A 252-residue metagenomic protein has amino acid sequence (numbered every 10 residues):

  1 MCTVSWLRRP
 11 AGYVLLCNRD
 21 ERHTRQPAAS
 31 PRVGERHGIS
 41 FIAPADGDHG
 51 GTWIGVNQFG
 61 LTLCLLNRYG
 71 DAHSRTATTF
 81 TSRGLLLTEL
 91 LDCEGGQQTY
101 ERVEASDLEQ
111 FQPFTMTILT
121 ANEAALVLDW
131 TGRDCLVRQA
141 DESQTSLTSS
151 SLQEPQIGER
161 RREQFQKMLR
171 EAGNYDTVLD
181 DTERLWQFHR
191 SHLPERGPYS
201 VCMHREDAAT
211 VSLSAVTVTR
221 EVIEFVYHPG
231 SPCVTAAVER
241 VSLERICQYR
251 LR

Functional and structural regions predicted by a protein language model:
M1-R252: N-terminal nucleophile
